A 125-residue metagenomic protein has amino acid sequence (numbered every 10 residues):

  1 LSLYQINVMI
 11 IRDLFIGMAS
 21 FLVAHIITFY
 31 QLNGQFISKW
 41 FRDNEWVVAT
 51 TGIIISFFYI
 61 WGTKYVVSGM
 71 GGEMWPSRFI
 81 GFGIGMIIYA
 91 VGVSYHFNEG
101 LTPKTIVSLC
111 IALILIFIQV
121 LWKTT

Functional and structural regions predicted by a protein language model:
L1-L3: Leucine-biased recognition of intrinsically disordered, low-complexity hydrophobic segments
I6-T125: Polytopic alpha-helical membrane proteins, predominantly small-molecule transporters/carriers
